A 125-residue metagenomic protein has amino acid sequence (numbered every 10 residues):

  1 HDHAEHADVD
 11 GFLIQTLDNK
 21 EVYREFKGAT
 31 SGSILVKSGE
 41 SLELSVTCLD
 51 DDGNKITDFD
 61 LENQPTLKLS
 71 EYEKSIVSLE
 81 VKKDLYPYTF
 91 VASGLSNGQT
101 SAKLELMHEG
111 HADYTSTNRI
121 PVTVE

Functional and structural regions predicted by a protein language model:
H1-E125: Extracytoplasmic soluble-region selector
